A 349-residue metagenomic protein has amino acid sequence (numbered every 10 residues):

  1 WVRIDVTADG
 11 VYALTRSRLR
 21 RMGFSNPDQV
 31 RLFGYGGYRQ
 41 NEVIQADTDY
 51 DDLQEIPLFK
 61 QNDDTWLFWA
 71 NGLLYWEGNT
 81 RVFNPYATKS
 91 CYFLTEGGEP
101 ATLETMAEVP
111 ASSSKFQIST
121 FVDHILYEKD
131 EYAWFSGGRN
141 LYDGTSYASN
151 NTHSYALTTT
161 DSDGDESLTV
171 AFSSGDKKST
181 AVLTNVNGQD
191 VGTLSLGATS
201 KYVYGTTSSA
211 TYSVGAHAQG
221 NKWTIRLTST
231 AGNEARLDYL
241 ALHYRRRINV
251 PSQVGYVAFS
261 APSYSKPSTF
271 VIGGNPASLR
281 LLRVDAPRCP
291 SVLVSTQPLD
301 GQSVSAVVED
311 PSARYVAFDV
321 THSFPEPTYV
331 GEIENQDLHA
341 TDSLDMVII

Functional and structural regions predicted by a protein language model:
W1-V6, S17, M22-I349: Structured catalytic cores of large enzymes
Y12: Ligand-binding face of N-terminal immunoglobulin V-set domains in extracellular IgSF glycoproteins
